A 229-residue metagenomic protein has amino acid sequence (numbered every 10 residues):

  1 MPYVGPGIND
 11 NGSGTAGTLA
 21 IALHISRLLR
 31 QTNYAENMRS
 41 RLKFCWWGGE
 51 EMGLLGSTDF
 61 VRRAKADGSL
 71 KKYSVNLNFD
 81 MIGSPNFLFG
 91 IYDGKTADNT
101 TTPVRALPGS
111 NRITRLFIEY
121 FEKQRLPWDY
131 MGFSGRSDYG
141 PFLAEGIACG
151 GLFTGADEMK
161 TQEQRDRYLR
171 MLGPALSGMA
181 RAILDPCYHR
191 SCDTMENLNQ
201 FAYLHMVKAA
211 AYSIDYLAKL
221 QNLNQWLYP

Functional and structural regions predicted by a protein language model:
M1-L54, A210-S213: Alpha-helical metal-binding/catalytic segments enriched in His/Glu/Asp
Y3-P6, T102, S191, M195-L198: Short amphipathic alpha-helical segments at helix-loop
I8-T15, E50-L54, A106-S110, T114 (+2 more regions): Solvent-exposed, acidic/flexible segments
N9, V61, G83, D129 (+2 more regions): Generic, ordered loop/turn and secondary-structure boundary motif
A16-L19, L23, R27, T58 (+5 more regions): Solvent-exposed, polar/charged alpha-helical surfaces in well-ordered, non-transmembrane soluble domains, broadly
A20-R30, R62-A66, I118-L126, A144-I147 (+2 more regions): Sec-exported extracytoplasmic/periplasmic mature domains
N37, W47-L184: Metal-dependent peptidase/peptidase-like ectodomains
S40, M159-P229: His/Asp/Glu-rich mid-to-C-terminal helical/loop segments that flank catalytic regions of hydrolases
